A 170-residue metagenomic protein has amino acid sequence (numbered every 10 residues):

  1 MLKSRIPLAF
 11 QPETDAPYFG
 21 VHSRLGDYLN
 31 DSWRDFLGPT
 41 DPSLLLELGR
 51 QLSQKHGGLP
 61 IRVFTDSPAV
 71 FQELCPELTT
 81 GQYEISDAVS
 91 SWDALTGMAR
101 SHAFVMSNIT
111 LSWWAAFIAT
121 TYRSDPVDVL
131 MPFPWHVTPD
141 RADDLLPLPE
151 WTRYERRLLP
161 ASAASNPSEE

Functional and structural regions predicted by a protein language model:
M1-Q51, K55-H56, A161: Secretory-pathway luminal glycosyltransferase catalytic domains
S4, T14, G57, V129-M131 (+3 more regions): Compositionally biased, intrinsically disordered/low-complexity regions enriched for serine, proline and threonine
L44-L48, S86-S90, N108-L111, Y154-L159: Glycine-rich loops and low-complexity Gly/Arg-rich segments that provide flexible linkers or classic glycine-based
S53-P139: Donor-binding and catalytic core of enzymes assembling or modifying cell-surface/extracellular glycoconjugates
V137-E170: Leloir-type glycosyltransferase catalytic cores
